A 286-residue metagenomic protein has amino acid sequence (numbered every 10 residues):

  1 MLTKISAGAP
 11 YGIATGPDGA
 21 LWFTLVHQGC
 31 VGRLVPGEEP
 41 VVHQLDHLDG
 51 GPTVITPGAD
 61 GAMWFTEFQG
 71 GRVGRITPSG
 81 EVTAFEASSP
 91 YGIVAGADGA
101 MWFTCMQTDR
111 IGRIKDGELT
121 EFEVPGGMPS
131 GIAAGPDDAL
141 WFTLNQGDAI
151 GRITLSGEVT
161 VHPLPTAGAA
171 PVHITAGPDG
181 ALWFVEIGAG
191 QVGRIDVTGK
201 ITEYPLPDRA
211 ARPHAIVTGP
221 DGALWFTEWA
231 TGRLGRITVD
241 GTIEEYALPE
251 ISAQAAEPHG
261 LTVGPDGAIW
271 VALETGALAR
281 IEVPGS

Functional and structural regions predicted by a protein language model:
T3-A7, Q44-L48, A84-S88, F122-G126 (+3 more regions): Surface loop/turn motifs at the tips and blade-to-blade linkers of beta-strand repeat domains
S6, L21-H27, M63-Q69, M101-Q107 (+4 more regions): Conserved beta-strand positions in repeat-built beta-propeller and related beta-rich domains
A9, G51, Q69, S89 (+8 more regions): Beta-rich catalytic cores
T15-D18, P57-D60, A95-D98, A134-D137 (+3 more regions): Residue-level detector of Asp-centered blade-edge/turn motifs that repeat once per structural unit in beta-propeller
C30-G32, G71-G74, D109-G112, D148-G151 (+3 more regions): A short loop-to-beta-strand structural motif that recurs across blades of beta-propeller domains
L34-E38, I76-G80, I114-E118, I153-E158 (+3 more regions): Short loop/turn segments that connect beta-strands within beta-propeller blades
I251-S286: Blade-level signature of beta-propeller repeat domains, shared across WD40, Kelch, NHL, RCC1 and BNR/Asp-box propellers
